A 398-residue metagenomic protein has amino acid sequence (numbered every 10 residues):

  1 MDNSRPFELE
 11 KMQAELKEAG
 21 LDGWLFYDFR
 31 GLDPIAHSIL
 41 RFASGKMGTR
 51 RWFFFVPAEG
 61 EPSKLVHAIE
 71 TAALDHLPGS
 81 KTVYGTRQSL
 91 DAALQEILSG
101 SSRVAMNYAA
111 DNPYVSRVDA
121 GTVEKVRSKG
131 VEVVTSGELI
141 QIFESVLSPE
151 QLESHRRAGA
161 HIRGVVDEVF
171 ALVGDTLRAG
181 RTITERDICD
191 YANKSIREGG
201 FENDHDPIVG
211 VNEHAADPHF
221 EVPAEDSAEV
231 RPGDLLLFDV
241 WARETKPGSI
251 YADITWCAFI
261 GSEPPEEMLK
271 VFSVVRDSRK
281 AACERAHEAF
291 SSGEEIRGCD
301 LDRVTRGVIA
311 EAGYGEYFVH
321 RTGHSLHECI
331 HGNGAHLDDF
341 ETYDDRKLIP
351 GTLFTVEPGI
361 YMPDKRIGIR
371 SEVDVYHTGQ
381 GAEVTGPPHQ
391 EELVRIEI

Functional and structural regions predicted by a protein language model:
M1-I398: Active-site neighborhoods and metal-handling regions in enzymes and metal-associated proteins
